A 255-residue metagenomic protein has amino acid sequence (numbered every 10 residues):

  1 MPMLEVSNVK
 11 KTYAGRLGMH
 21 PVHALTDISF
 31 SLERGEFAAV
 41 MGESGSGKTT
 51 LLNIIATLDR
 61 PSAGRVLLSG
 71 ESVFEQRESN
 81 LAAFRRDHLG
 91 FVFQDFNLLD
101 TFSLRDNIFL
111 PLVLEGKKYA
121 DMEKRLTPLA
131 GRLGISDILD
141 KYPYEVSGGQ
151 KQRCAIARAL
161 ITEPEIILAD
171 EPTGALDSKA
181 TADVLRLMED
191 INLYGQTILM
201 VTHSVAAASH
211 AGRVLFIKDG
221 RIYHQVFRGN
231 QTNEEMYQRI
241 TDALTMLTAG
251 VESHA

Functional and structural regions predicted by a protein language model:
M41-E43: The feature captures the beta-strand-to-loop junction immediately N-terminal to the Walker
G64-S72: Conserved ABC transporter NBD signature motif
F102-L110: Short coil-to-helix segment of the ABC ATPase nucleotide-binding domain corresponding to the Q-loop/switch region
Y142-V146, Q150-Q152: Conserved ABC ATPase signature
I161-E165: A short, proline-enriched helix->beta-strand linker immediately N-terminal to the Walker B motif in ABC-type P-loop
I167-D170: Catalytic Walker B motif of ABC-type/P-loop ATPase nucleotide-binding domains
R221-T245: Conserved beta-strand-loop-alpha-helix hinge in the C-terminal portion of ABC ATPase nucleotide-binding domains
